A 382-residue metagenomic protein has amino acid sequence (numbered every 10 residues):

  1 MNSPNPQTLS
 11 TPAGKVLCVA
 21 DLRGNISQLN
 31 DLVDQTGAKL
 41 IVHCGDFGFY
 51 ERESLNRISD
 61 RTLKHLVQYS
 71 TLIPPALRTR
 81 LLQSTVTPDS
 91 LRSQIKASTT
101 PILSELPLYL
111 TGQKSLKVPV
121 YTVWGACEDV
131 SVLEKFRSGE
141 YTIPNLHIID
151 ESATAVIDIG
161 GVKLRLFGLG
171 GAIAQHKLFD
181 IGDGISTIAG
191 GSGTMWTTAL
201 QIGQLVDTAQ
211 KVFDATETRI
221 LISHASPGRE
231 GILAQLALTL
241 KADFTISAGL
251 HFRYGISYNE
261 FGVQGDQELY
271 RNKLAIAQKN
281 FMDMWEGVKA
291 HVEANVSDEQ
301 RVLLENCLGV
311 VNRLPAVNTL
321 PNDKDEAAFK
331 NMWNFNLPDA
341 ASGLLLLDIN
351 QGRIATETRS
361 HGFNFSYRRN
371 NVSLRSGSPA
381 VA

Functional and structural regions predicted by a protein language model:
M1-G14, V19, S131, W333-L337 (+1 more regions): Intrinsically disordered, low-complexity terminal extensions that flank but exclude the folded catalytic cores
Q7-V16, A153-G168, I173, K177 (+1 more regions): Beta-strand-turn-beta hairpins that frame and shape the catalytic cleft of phosphate-ester-processing enzymes
C18-A20, I41-D46, A76-R80, R92-P101 (+5 more regions): Active-site neighborhood of phospho(di)ester-bond hydrolases with catalytic His/Asp-centered motifs
N25-V156: Core catalytic region of metal-dependent phosphoesterases/phosphodiesterases, especially metallo-beta-lactamase-like
L29-V33, S54-R57, E134-S138, F179-G182 (+4 more regions): Short coil/turn segments at secondary-structure boundaries
H65-L91, D158-I220, F363, N370-G377: Active-site-proximal loop/helix segment associated with metal-binding centers of metalloenzymes
L66-T99, L103-P107, L166, L274-T319: Low-complexity, serine/threonine/proline-enriched polar segments
P119-Y121, I220, A225-Q351, A355: Conserved beta-sheet core of the metallophosphoesterase superfamily
